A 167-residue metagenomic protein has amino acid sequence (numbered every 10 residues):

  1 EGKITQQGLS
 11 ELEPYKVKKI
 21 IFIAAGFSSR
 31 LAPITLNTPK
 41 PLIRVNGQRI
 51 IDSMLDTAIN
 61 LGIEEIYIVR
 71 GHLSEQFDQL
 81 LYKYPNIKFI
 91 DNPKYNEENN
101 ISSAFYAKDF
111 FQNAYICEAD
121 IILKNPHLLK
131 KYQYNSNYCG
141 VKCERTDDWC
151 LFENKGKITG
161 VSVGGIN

Functional and structural regions predicted by a protein language model:
E1-F22, R30, Q48-N113: Conserved N-terminal catalytic core of the sugar/cofactor nucleotidyltransferase
E11, I122-K124: A short, conserved beta-strand element in the Rossmann-like catalytic core that flanks the donor/metal-binding loop
I23-A25, R44: A conserved hydrophobic helix/loop-capping motif in glycosyltransferases and polysaccharide synthases
A24, R70, E118, V141: Short beta-strand/turn micro-motifs composed of small residues that flank or help shape donor/cofactor-binding pockets
P33-L36: Conserved catalytic-core motifs of eukaryotic protein kinase domains, centered on the activation segment
K40-I50: Short catalytic helix/loop segments, enriched in acidic residues and glycine and frequently bearing histidine
N113-I122: Short beta-strand-to-loop acidic/aromatic patch adjacent to the donor-nucleotide binding site
N125-N167: Conserved core of the sugar-phosphate nucleotidyltransferase
